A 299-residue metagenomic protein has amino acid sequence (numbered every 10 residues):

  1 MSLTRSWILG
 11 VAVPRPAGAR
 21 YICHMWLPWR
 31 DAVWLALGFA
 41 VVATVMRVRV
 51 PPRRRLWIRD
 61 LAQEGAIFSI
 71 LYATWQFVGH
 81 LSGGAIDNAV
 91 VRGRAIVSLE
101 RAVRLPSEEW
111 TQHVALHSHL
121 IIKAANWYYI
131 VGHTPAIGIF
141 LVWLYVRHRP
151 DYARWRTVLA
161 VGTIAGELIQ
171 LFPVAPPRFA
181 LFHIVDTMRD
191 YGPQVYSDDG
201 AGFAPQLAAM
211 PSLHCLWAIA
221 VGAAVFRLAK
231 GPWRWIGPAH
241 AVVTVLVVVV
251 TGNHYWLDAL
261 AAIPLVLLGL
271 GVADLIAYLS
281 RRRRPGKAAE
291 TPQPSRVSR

Functional and structural regions predicted by a protein language model:
M1-W34, R54-P135: N-terminal transmembrane-helix/juxtamembrane module of multi-pass inner/ER membrane proteins
W26-L27, I122-A136, A204-R227, L260: Membrane-interface loop-to-helix entry segments
R30-R49, L71-A73, I139: Hydrophobic core of alpha-helical transmembrane segments in multi-pass integral membrane proteins
V42-R53, V142-P150, A223-K230, G271-I276: Structural signal for the C-terminal ends of transmembrane alpha-helices and the immediately following loop
A43-T44, F68-L71, T163, P264-D274: Alpha-helical transmembrane segments and their membrane-interface exit regions
Y72-A73, F77, G162-Q170, A239-G252: Aromatic-anchored segments of alpha-helical transmembrane domains
G79-R101, S107-E108, Y145-W233, S280-V297: Membrane-interface loops
P176-H183, P205, A209, V243-G269: Interfacial helix-loop-helix junctions of multi-pass membrane proteins
